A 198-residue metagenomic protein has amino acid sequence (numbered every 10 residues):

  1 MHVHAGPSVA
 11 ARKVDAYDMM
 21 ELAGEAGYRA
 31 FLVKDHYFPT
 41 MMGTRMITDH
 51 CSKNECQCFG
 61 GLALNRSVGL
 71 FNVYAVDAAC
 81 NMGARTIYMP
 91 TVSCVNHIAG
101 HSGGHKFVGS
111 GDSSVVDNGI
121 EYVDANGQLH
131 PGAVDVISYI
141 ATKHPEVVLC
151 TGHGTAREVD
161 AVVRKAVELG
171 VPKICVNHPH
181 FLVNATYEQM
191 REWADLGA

Functional and structural regions predicted by a protein language model:
M1-C56: An N-terminally biased module of ancient metal coordination in phosphate/nucleic-acid-related enzymes
M1-V14, G60-L70, Y122-Q128, G152: Active-site mouth loops of central-metabolism enzymes
M1-V3, F31-V33, F59-L62, I87-M89 (+3 more regions): Hydrophobic faces of well-ordered beta-strands that scaffold small-molecule active sites in alpha/beta enzyme cores
G6-S8, F38-M42, N65-V68, C94-H97 (+2 more regions): Active-site environment of divalent metal-dependent phosphoester hydrolases
A16-E21, R45-M46, H50, V73-G83 (+3 more regions): Histidine/acidic residue-rich metal-binding segments in metalloenzymes
A23-G27, E55-C58, M82-I87, S113 (+1 more regions): Glycine-rich loops and low-complexity Gly/Arg-rich segments that provide flexible linkers or classic glycine-based
M41, K53-Y74, Y88-A99: Metal-cofactor-binding active-site regions of metalloenzymes
